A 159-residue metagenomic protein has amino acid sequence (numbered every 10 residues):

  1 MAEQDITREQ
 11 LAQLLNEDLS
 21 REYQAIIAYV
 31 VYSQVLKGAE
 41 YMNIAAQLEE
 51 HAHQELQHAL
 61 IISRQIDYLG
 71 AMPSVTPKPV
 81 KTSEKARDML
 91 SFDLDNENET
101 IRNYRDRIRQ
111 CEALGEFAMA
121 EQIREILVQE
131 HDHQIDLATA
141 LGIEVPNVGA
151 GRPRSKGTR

Functional and structural regions predicted by a protein language model:
M1-R159: Iron-associated oxidoreductase/ferritin-like identity signal
